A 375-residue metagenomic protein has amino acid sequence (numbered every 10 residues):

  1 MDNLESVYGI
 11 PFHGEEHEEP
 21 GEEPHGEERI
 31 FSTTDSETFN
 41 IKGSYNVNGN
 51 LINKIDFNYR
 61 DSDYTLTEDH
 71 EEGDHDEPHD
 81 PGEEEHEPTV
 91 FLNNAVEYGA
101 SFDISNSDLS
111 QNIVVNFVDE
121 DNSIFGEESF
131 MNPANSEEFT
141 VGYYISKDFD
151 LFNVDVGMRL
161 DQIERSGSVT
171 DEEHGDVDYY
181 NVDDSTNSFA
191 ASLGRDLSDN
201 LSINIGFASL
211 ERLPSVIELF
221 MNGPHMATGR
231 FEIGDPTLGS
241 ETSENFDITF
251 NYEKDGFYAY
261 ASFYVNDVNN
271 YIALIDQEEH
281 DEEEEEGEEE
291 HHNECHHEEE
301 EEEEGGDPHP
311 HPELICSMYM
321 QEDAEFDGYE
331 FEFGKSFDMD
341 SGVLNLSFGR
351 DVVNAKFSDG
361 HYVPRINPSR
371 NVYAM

Functional and structural regions predicted by a protein language model:
M1-L4, G9-G14, G21, Y252-H280 (+2 more regions): Glycine/serine-rich loop-strand microenvironments at binding/catalytic pocket rims
M1-T34, G49, L66, G175: Periplasmic-side early beta-strands and strand-to-turn transitions of outer-membrane beta-barrels
E18-E28, T38-F39, H70, D74-H86 (+6 more regions): Extracytoplasmic loops and strand-loop junctions of Gram-negative outer membrane beta-barrel proteins
E19, Q162-G175, N181, D199-F246 (+2 more regions): Surface-exposed extracellular loop regions of Gram-negative outer-membrane beta-barrel proteins, predominantly
F31, T237-G239, Q321: Short Gly/Pro-enriched turn/cap motifs at secondary-structure boundaries
T33-A208, E253, Y260-F263, E325-S336 (+1 more regions): Face-selective signature of the C-terminal outer-membrane beta-barrel domain
T249: Small/polar-residue-rich segments within soluble enzyme cores
Y264-D267, E284-E290, C295-M375: Gram-negative outer-membrane beta-barrel transporters
